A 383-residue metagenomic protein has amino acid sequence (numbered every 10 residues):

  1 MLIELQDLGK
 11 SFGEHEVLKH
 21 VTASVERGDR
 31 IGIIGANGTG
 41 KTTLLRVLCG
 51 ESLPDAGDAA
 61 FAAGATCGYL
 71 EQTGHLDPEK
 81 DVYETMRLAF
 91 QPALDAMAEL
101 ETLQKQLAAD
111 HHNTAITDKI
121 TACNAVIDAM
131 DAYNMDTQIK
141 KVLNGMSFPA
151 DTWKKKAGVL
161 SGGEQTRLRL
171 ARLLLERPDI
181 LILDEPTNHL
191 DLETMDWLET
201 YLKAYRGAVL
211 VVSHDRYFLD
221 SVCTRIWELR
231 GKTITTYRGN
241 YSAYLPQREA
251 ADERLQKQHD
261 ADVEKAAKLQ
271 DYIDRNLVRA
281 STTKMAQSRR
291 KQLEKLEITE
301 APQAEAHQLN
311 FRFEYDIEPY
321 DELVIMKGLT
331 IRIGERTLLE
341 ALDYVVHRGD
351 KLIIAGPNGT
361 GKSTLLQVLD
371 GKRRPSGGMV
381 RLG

Functional and structural regions predicted by a protein language model:
M1-H259, H307-G383: ABC ATP-binding cassette signature C-motif
Q247-L296, E300-P302: Intracellular alpha-helical coupling/juxtamembrane segments of multi-pass membrane proteins
